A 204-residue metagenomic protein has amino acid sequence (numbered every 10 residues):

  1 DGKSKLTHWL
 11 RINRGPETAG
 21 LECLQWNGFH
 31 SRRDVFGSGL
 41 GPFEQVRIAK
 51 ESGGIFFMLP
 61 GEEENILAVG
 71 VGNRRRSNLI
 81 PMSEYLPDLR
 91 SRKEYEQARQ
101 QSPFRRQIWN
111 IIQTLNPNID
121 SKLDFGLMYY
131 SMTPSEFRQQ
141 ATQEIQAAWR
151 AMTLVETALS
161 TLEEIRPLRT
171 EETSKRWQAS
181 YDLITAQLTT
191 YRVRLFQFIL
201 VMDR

Functional and structural regions predicted by a protein language model:
G2-R204: Extracytoplasmic/secretory-pathway proteins
